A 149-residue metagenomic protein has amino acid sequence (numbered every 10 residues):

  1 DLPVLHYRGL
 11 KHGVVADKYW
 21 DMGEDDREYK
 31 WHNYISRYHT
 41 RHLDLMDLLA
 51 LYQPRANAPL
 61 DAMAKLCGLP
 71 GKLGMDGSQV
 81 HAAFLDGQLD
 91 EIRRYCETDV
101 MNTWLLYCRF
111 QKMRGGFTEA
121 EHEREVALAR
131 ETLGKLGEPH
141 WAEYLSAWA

Functional and structural regions predicted by a protein language model:
D1-R94, T98-A120, A127, E131-L136: Metal-dependent phosphoesterase core characteristic of DEDDh/y 3'-5' exonuclease domains
E131-A149: Acidic, Ser/Thr-rich low-complexity intrinsically disordered segments
